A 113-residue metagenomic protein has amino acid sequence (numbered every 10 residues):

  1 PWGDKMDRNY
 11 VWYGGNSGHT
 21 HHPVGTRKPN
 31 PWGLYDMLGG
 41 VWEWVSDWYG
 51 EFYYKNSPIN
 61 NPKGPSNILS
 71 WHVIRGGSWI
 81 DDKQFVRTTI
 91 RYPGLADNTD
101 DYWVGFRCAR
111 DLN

Functional and structural regions predicted by a protein language model:
P1-R91, T99-Y102: Functional-site microenvironments in short loops/helix caps that host divalent-cation chemistry
D100-N113: Short, structured beta-strand segments at or near domain termini in extracellular proteins/domains
